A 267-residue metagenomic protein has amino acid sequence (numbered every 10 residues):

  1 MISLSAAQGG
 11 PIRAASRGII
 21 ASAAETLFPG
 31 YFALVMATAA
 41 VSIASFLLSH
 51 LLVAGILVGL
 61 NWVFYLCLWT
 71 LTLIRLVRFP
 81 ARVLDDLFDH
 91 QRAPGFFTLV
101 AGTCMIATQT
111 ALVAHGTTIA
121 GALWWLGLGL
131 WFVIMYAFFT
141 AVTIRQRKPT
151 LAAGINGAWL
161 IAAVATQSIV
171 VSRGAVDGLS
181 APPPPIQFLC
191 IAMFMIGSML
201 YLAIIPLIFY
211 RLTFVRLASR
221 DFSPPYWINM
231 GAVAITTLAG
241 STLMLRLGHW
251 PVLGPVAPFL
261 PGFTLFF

Functional and structural regions predicted by a protein language model:
I2-L73, R78: N-terminal signal-anchor module of multipass membrane proteins
A14-I19, L71-D85, F138-L151, P206-R220: C-terminal ends of transmembrane helices
A24-S45, G95-T108, G157-G174, N229-T242: The first (N-terminal) embedded transmembrane alpha-helix
S42, F46, C67, L71-I74 (+6 more regions): Membrane-water interface at transmembrane helix exits
L51-G121, W125: Membrane helical hairpin/interfacial module
I56-T70, A120-V133, F188-A203, P261-F267: Structural signature of hydrophobic alpha-helical transmembrane segments
L84-R92, T108-T166, V171-F194, L217-A218: Membrane-interface helix-loop-helix junctions at boundaries between adjacent transmembrane segments
W159-F267: Generic multipass alpha-helical transmembrane bundles of integral membrane proteins
